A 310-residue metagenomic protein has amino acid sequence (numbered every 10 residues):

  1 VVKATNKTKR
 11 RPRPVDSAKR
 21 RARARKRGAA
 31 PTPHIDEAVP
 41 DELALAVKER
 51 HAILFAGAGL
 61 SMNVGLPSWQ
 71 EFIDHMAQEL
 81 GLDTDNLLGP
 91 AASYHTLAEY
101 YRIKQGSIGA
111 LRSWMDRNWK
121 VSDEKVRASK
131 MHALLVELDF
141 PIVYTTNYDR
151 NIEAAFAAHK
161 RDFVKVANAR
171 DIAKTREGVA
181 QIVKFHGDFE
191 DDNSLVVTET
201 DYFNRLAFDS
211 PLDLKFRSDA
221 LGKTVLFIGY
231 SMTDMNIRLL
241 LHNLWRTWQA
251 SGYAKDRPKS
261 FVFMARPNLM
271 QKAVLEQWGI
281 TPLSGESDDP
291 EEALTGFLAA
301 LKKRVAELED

Functional and structural regions predicted by a protein language model:
V2-L54, L60-V64, H75, E79 (+7 more regions): SIR2/sirtuin-family catalytic core signature
A29-I35, N118-K125, T200-F208: Short, flexible loop segments at the rims of nucleotide/cofactor-binding pockets, characterized by
L66-N118, D162, V166-R176: A phosphate-binding glycine/aspartate-rich beta-alpha loop in the early core of alpha/beta enzymes
G81-L82, A91-S93, A110, F189 (+3 more regions): Accessory terminal and edge-of-domain segments that mediate assembly/interaction and cofactor placement around
E99-F163: Ligand-binding beta-strand-loop-alpha-helix segment within the catalytic cores of soluble metabolic enzymes
N168, V197-L214: Active-site glycine-rich loop that binds ribose-phosphate moieties when present
R176-V197: Class I SAM-dependent methyltransferase SAM-binding "motif I" and its flanking Rossmann-like core
